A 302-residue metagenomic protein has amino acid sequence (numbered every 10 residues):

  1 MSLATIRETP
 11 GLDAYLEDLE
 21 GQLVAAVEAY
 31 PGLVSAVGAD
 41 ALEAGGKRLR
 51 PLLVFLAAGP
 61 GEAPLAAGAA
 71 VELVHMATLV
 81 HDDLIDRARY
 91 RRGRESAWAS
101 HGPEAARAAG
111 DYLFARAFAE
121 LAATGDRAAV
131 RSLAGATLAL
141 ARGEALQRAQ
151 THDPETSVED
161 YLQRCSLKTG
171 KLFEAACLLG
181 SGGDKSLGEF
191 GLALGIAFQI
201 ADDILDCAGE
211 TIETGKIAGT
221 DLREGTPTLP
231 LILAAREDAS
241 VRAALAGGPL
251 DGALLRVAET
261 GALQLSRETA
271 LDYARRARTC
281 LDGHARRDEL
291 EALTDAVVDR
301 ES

Functional and structural regions predicted by a protein language model:
M1-S302: All-alpha prenyltransferase/terpene-synthase fold signal
